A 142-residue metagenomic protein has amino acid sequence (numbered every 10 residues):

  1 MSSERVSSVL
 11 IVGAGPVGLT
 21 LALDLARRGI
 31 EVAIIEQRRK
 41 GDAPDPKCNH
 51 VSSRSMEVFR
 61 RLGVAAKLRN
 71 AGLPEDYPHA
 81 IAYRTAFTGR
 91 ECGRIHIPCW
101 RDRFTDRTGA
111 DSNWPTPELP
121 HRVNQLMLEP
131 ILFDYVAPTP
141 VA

Functional and structural regions predicted by a protein language model:
E4-I34: N-terminal Rossmann-like FAD-binding beta1-loop-alpha1 element of flavoenzymes
L19, G41-D42: Catalytic P-loop NTPase motifs of RecA-like helicase/translocase cores
D24, R28-V32, G41, R101-T105 (+1 more regions): N-proximal short alpha-helices
Q37-R38: The feature marks cytosolic C-terminal regulatory regions of anion transporters and related permeases
P44-K47, S52-A137: Active-site-adjacent segment of FAD-dependent monooxygenases/related oxidoreductases
P138-A142: A conserved beta-strand/loop element that lines the FAD pocket in flavoprotein oxidoreductases
